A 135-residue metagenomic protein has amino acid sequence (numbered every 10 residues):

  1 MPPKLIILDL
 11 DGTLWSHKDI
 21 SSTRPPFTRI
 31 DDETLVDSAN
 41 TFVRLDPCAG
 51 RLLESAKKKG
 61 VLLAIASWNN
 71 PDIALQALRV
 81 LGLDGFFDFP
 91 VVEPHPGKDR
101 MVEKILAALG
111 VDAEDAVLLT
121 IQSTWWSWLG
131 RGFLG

Functional and structural regions predicted by a protein language model:
M1-E54, K58: Active-site neighborhood of HAD-like aspartate-dependent phosphohydrolases
P2-K4, D99-T124: Conserved Lys-Pro-Asp/Glu-containing loop-to-beta segment of HAD-superfamily phosphomonoesterases, centered on
D19, E54-V61, L109-V117: Preference for well-ordered, secondary-structure-rich cores of eukaryotic proteins
R44, A49-R79, F89-P96: Substrate-recognition element of Asp-dependent hydrolases with the DxDx(T/V) motif
I73-Q76, M101, S127-W128: Phosphate- and divalent-cation-binding pockets in alpha/beta enzyme and binding domains that engage nucleotide-derived
D84-D88, D112: Conserved H-loop
T120-G135: Acidic, divalent-metal-coordinating active-site segment for phosphoryl/phosphodiester hydrolysis, typified by short
